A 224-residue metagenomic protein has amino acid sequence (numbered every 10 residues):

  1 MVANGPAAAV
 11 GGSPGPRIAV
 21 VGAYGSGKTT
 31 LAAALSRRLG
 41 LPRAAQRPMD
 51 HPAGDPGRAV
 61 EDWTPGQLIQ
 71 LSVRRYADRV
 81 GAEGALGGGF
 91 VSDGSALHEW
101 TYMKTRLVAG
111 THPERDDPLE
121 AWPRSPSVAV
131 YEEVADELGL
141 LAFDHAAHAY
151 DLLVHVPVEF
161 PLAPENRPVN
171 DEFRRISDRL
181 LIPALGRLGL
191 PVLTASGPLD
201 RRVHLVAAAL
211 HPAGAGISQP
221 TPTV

Functional and structural regions predicted by a protein language model:
M1-P16: Extreme N-terminal, non-catalytic leader segments that precede Walker-type/kinase nucleotide-binding cores
V20: Hydrophobic anchor at the beta1->P-loop junction of P-loop NTPases
A23: P-loop (Walker A) phosphate-binding loop of NTP-binding proteins
G27: Conserved glycine(s) of the Walker
T30: Conserved Walker
A33, R37-D78: Conserved substrate/cofactor phosphate-moiety recognition/catalytic segment in nucleotide-dependent phosphotransferases
L71-A129: A basic- and aromatic-enriched beta-loop-alpha substructure that forms the phosphate/nucleotide- and DNA/RNA-contacting
L107-G197, G214, P220-T223: A glycine- and Lys/Arg-enriched "phosphate-lid" helix/loop adjacent to the NTP-binding pocket of small-molecule kinases
